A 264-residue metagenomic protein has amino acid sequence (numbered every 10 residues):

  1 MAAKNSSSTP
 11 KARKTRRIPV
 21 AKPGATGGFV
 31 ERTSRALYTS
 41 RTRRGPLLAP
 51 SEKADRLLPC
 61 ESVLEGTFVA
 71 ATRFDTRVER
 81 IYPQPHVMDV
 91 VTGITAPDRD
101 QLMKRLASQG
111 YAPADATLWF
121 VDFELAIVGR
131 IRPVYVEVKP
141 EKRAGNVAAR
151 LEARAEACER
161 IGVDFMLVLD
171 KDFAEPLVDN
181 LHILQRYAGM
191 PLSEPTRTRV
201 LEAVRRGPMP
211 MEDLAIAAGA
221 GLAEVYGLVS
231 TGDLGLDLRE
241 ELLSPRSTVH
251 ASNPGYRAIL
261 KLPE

Functional and structural regions predicted by a protein language model:
M1-E264: Electrostatic, structured charged patches in enzyme active sites and in nucleic-acid/phosphate-binding
